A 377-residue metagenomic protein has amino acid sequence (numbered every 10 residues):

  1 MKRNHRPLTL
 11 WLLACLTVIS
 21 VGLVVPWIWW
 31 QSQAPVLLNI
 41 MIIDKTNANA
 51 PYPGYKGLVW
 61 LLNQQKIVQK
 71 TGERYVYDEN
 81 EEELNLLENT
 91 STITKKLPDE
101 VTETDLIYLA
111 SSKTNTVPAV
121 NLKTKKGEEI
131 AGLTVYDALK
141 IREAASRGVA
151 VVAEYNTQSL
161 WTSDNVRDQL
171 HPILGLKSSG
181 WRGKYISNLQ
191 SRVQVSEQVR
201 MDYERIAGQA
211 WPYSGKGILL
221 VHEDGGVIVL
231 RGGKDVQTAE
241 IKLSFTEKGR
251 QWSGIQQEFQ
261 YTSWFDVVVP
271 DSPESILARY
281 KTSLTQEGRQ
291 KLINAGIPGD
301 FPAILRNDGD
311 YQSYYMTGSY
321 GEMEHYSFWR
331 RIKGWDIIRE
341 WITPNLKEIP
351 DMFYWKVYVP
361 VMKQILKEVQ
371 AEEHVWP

Functional and structural regions predicted by a protein language model:
R3-Y75, R250-W264, V268-P377: Extracellular ligand-binding/catalytic regions of CAZymes and related secreted enzymes and adhesion modules
I19-A50, G54-V76, T90-I93, S179-E240 (+1 more regions): Generic extreme N-terminal start-of-chain segments
L38-I40, T102-L106, S146-V152, Y311: Loop/turn elements at helix/coil->beta-strand transitions in domains of secreted/extracellular proteins
I43-K45, T104-N121, E154-N156, Y315-M323: Short loop/turn segments at strand-loop or loop-helix junctions that form parts of catalytic or ligand-binding pockets
I67-R142: Post-signal peptide N-terminal segment of secreted/secretory-pathway proteins
E82, L86-K96, E100, V195-L292 (+1 more regions): Signal peptide-directed secreted proteins
V120-E128, G132-K248, W252-S253: A glycine-rich, often tryptophan-bearing local segment used as a flexible ligand/cofactor-contacting loop or short
